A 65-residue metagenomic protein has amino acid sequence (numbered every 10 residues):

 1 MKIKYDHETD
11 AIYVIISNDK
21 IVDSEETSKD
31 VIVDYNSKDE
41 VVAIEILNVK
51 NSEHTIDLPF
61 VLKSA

Functional and structural regions predicted by a protein language model:
M1-A65: Small, basic N-terminal interaction modules of short regulatory proteins
